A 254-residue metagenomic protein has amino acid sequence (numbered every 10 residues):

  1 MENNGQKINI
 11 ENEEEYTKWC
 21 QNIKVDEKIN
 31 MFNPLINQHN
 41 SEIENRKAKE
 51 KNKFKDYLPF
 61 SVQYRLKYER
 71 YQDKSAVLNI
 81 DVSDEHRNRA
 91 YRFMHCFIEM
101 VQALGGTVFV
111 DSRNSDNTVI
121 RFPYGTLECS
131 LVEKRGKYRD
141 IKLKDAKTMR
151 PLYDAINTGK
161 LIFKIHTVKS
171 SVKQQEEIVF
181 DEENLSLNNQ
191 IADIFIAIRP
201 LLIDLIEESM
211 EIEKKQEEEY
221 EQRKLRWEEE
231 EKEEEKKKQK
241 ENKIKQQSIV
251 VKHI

Functional and structural regions predicted by a protein language model:
M1-I254: Long, charge-dense low-complexity segments
